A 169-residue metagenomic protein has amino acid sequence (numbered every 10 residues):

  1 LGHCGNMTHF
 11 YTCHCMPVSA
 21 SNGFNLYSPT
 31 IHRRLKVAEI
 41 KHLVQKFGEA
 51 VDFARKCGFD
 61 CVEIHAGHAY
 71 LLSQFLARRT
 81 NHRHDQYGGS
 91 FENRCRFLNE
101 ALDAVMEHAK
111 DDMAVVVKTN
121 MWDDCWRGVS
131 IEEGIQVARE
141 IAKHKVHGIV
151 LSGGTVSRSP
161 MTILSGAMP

Functional and structural regions predicted by a protein language model:
L1-P169: Flavin-dependent oxidoreductase catalytic cores
